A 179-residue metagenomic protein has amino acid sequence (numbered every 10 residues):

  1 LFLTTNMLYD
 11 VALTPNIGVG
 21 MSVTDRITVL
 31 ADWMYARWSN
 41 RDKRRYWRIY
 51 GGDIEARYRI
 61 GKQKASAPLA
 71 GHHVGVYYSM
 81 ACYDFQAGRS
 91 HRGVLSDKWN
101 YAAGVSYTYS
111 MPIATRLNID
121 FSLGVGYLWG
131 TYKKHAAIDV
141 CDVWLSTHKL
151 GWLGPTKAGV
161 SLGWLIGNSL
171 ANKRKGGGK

Functional and structural regions predicted by a protein language model:
L1, R26, G61-G71, I113-I119 (+1 more regions): Short loop/turn motifs that connect adjacent beta-strands in outer-membrane beta-barrel proteins
F2-F85: Glycine- and aromatic-enriched membrane insertion/assembly motifs of diderm outer-membrane and organelle channel
Y9, M21, Y58-I60, Y109-M111 (+2 more regions): Residue-level signature of outer-membrane beta-barrel architecture
L13, R37-R41, K62-K64, C82-G88 (+3 more regions): Gram-negative outer-membrane beta-barrel proteins
I17, I54, V105-Y107, L123 (+1 more regions): Membrane-embedded beta-strands of outer-membrane beta-barrel proteins, especially the hydrophobic/small aromatic
D32, W99, S106-Y107, M111 (+1 more regions): Transmembrane beta-barrel domains of bacterial outer-membrane proteins
M34-I49, M80-Y101, T131-G151: Flexible, solvent-exposed loop segments that connect beta-strands
D53-R59, W152-K179: Outer-membrane beta-barrel "beta-signal"
